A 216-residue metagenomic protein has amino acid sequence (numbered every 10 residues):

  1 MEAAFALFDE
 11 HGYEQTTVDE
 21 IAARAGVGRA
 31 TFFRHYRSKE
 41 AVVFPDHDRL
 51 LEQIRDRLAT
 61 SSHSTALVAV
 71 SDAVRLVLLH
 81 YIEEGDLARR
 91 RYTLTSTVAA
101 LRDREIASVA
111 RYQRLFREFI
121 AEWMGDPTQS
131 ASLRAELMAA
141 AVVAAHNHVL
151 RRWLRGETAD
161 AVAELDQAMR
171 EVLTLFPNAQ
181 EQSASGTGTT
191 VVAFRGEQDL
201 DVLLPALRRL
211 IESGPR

Functional and structural regions predicted by a protein language model:
A4-F8, I120: Short hydrophobic clusters on alpha-helical segments that form packing/core surfaces in small helical domains
L7-T16: Short helix/strand-capping hinge loops at secondary-structure junctions that flank key functional elements
F8, E20-R24, F32: Append "Primarily bacterial transcriptional regulators
F33-R37, P45: Base-recognition residues in the alpha-helical recognition helix of bacterial helix-turn-helix
E52-T93: Hydrophobic alpha-helical connector segments
A100-G125, L133-A141, H148: Amphipathic alpha-helical packing segments from all-alpha helical-bundle domains
S130-R152, A163-N178: Hydrophobic alpha-helical segments that form the core of small-molecule binding pockets and/or dimer interfaces
R155, A159-R216: C-terminal peripheral helix-coil segments that are non-catalytic and often amphipathic
